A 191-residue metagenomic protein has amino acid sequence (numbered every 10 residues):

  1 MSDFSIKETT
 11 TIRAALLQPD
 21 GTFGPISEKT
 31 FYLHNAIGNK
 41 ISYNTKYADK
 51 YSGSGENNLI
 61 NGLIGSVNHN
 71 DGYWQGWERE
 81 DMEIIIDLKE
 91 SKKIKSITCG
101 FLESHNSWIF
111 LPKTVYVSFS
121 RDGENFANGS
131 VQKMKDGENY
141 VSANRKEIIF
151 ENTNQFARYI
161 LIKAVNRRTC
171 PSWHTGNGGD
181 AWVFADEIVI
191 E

Functional and structural regions predicted by a protein language model:
M1-E83, L102: Short, compositionally stereotyped local motifs that mark structural "simplifiers"
N35-K40, D136-R145: Short, surface-exposed linear segments at secondary-structure transitions and domain or protein termini
S66-S130, N144-E191: Aromatic, loop-rich ligand-recognition surfaces of beta-strand-rich domains
N128-E138: Solvent-exposed serine/threonine-rich low-complexity stretches and specific carbohydrate-binding patches
